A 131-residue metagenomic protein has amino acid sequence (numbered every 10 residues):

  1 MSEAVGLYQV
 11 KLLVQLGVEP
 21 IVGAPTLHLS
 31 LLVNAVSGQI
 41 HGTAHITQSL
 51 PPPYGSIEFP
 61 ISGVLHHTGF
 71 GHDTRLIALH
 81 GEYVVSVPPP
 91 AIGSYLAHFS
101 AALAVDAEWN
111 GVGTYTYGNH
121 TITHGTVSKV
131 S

Functional and structural regions predicted by a protein language model:
S2-S37, G55: Short, solvent-exposed loop/hinge segments that bridge or flank secondary-structure elements
V18-G23, Q48-S56, S86-A91: Short, cysteine-centered beta-strand-loop-beta hairpins and adjacent loop/turn segments enriched in charged/polar
P25-H66: Short, well-structured hydrophobic secondary-structure segments
L27-L31, A97-V105: Broad, structure-driven detector of short, well-ordered beta-strand segments within folded domains
I40-A44, D73, L79, N110-Y115: Short hydrophobic/aromatic-rich beta-strand segments that constitute the beta-sheet cores of beta-sandwich/beta-barrel
H45-L50, G81-S86, Y115-T121: Short, solvent-exposed aromatic-acidic interface loops
Y54-H67, N110-S131: Edge beta-strand at a domain terminus
S62-A101: Mid-chain, well-packed structural core segment of small domains
